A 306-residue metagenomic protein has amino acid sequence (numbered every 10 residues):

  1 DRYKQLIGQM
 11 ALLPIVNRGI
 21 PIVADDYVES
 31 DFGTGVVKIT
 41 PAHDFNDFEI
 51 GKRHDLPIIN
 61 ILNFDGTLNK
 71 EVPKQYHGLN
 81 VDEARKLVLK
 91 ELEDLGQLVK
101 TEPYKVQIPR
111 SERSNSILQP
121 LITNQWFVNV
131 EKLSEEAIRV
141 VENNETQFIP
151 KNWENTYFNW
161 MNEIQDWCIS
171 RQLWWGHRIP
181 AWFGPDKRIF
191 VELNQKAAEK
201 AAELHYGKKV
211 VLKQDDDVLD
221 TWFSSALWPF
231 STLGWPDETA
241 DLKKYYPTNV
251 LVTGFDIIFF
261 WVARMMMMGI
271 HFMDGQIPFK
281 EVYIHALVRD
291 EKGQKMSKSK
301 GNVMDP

Functional and structural regions predicted by a protein language model:
D1-Y27, L56, S116-R139, Y206-D237: Conserved oxyanion/phosphate-binding beta-strand-loop segments in alpha/beta enzyme cores
R2-Q9, D55-L56, Y104-V106, W175-P180 (+2 more regions): A short, compositionally biased
R18, Y27, D31-D186, V211 (+3 more regions): Residue patterns forming the tRNA-binding/recognition surfaces of aminoacyl-tRNA synthetases and related DALR
V37-I39, H43, G66, N143-I149 (+3 more regions): Conserved active-site neighborhood of enzyme catalytic/cofactor-binding cores
